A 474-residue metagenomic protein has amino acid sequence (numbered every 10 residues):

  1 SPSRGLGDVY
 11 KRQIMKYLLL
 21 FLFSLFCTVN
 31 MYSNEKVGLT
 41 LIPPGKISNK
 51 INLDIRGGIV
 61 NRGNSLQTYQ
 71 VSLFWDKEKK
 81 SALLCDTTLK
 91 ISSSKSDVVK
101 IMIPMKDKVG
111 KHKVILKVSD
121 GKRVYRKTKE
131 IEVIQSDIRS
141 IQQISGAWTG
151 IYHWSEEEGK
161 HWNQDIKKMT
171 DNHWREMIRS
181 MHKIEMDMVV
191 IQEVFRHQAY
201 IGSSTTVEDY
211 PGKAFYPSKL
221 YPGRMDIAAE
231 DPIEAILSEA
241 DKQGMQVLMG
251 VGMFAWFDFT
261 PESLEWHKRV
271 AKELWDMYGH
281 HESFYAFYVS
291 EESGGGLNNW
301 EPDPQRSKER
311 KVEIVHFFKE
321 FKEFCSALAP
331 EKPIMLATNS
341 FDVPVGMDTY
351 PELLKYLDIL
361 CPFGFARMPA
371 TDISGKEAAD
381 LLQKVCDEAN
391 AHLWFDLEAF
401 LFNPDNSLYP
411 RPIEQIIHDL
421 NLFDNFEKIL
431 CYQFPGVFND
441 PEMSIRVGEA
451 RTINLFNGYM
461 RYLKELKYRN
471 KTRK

Functional and structural regions predicted by a protein language model:
S1-Q13: Single conserved hydrophobic/aromatic residue that forms the stacking wall/gate of nucleotide- or nucleobase-binding
A147, I166-A199, L353-L360, F423-I429: Catalytic domains of carbohydrate-active enzymes, especially glycoside hydrolases
T170, M177-S180, I227-Q243, T260-A286 (+1 more regions): An active-site-proximal structural segment forming one wall of the substrate-binding cleft that immediately precedes
I184-I227: Aromatic-lined carbohydrate-binding/catalytic grooves of carbohydrate-active enzymes
Q246-P261, A286-E292, F317-M347, P362 (+2 more regions): Aromatic-lined carbohydrate-recognition surfaces of secreted/lumenal glycan-active proteins
G252-D258, A271-K308, L430: Active-site groove signature of glycoside hydrolases
S263-W266, N339-A366, L408-Y409: Substrate-binding cleft/loops of secretory-pathway carbohydrate-active enzymes
Y285, G364-A370, A391-R473: Substrate-binding cleft of secreted/luminal carbohydrate-active enzymes
